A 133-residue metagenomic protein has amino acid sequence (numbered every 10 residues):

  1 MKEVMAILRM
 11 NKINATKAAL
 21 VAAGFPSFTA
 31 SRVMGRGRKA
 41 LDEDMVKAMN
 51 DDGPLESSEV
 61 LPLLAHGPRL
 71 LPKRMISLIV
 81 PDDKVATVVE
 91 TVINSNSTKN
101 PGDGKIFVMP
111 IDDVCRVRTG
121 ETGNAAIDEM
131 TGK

Functional and structural regions predicted by a protein language model:
M1-K133: Positively charged, small/polar-rich N-terminal and surface patches that mediate targeting and assembly and bind
